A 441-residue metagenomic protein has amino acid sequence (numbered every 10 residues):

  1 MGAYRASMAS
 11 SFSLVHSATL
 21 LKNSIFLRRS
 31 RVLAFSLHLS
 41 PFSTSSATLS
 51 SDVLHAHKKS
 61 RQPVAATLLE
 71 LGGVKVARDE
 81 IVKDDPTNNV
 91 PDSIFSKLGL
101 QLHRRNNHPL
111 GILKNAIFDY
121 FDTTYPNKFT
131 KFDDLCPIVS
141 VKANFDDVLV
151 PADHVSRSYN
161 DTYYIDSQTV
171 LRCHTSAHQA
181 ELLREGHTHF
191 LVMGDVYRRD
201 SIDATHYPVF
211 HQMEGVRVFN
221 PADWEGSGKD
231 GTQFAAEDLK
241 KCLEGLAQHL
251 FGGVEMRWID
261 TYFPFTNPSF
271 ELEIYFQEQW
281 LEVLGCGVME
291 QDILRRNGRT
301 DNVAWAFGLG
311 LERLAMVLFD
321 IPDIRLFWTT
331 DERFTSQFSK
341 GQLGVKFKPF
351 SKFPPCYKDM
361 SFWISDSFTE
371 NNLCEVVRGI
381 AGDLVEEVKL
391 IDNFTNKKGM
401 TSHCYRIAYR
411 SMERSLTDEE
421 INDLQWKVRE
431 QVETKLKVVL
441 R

Functional and structural regions predicted by a protein language model:
G2, G72-G73, G99, G111 (+13 more regions): Residue-identity detector for glycine
G2-Q212, R217-V218, W280-L294, D301-V303 (+3 more regions): Class II aminoacyl-tRNA synthetase-like tRNA-binding/catalytic domains
K22, K58-K59, K75, K83 (+14 more regions): Context-gated lysine
R105-H108, I112, V141, V150-I165 (+6 more regions): Prokaryote-biased recognition of long, low-complexity C-terminal linker/tail segments that are poorly structured
I117-Y125, L183, L243-F251, V377-A381 (+3 more regions): Hydrophobic, Leu/Ile/Phe/Ala-enriched alpha-helical segments that form helix-helix packing faces
F190-V192, P208, Q212-A235, G245-G252 (+1 more regions): Long mid-to-C-terminal scaffolding/interaction modules that assemble large complexes
R198, D223, N396: Surface-exposed, flexible loop/turn segments at secondary-structure boundaries
G252-R441: A carboxyl-terminal module marker
